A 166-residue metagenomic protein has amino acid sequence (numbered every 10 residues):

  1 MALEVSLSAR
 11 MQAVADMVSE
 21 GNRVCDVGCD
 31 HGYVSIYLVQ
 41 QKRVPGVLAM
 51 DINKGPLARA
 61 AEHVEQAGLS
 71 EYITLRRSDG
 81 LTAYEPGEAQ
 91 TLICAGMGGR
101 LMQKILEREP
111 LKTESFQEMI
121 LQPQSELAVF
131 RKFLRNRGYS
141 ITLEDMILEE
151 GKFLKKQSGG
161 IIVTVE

Functional and structural regions predicted by a protein language model:
A2-L7, E88, R100-E166: Class I S-adenosyl-L-methionine
V5-G21: Conserved alpha-helix/loop element of class I SAM-dependent methyltransferases that forms part of the SAM/SAH-binding
G21-D30: Conserved class I S-adenosyl-L-methionine
G32, I36: Glycine-rich SAM-binding Motif I of class I
G46-D51: Conserved SAM-binding motif I beta-strand of class I
N53-G55: Conserved SAM/SAH-binding beta-strand->alpha-helix loop
A58-G87: S-adenosyl-L-methionine
E88-G96: Short SAM/SAH-binding signature in class I
